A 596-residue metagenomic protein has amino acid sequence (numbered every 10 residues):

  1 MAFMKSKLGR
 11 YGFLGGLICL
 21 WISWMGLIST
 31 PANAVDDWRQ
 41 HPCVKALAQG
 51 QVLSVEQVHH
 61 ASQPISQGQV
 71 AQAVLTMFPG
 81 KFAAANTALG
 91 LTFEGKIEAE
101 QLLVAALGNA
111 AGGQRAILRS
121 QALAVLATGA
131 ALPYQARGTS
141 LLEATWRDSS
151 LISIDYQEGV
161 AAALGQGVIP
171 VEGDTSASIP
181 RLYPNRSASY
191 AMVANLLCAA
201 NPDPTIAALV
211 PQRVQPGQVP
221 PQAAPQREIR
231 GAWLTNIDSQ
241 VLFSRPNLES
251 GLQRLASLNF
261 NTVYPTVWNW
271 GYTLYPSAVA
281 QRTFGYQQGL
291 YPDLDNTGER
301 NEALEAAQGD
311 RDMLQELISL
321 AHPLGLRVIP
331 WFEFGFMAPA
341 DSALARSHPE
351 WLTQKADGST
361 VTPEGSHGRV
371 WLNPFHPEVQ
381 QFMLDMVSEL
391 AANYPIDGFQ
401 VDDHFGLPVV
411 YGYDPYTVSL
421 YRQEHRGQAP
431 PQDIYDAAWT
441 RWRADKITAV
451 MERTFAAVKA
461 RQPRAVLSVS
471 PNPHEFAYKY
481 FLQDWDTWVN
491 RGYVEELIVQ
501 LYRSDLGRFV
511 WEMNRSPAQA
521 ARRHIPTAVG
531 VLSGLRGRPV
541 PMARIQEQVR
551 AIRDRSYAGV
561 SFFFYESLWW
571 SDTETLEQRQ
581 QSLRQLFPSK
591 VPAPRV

Functional and structural regions predicted by a protein language model:
I28-L123, T128-E158, P170-R186, L197-Q218: Feature responds to low-complexity, polar/acidic, surface-exposed segments characteristic of secreted/exported proteins
Q222-L234, S239-L242, D312, E333-N393: Active-site-adjacent "subsite" loops/lids of carbohydrate-active enzymes
S239-P246, T266-T273, A307-Q308, L407 (+4 more regions): Acidic-and-aromatic substrate-binding clefts and catalytic sites of carbohydrate-active enzymes
Q240-A256, V379-L390, A477-R491, V540-A551: Short, acidic/polar
N247-Y272, Y394-D397, V494, R555 (+1 more regions): Catalytic domains of carbohydrate-active enzymes, especially glycoside hydrolases
F260-G309: Aromatic-lined carbohydrate-binding/catalytic grooves of carbohydrate-active enzymes
Q354-T487, R491: Polysaccharide-binding and catalytic clefts of secreted carbohydrate-active enzymes
E495-F509, S516, P526-V596: Substrate-binding cleft of secreted/luminal carbohydrate-active enzymes
